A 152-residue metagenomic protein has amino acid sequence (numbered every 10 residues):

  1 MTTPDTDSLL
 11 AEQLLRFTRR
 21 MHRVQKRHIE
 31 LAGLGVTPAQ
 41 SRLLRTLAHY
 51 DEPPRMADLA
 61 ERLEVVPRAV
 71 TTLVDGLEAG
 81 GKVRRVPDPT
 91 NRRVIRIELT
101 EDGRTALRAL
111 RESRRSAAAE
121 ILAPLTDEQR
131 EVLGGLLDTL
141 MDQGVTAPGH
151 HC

Functional and structural regions predicted by a protein language model:
M1-V36, C152: N-terminal leader segment of winged-helix/HTH proteins
D5-Q13, F17, A109-C152: Terminal interaction helix/tail motif
T6, L10, A32, A39 (+3 more regions): N-terminal positioning helix adjacent to the helix-turn-helix/winged-helix DNA-binding module
R19, R23-R27, A79, A123 (+1 more regions): Regular, well-ordered alpha-helical segments
K26-V66, G80, C152: N-terminal helix-turn-helix DNA-binding core of bacterial DNA-binding proteins
T37, T71-T72, T100: Ser/Thr-centric signal marking residues that sit in or immediately flank functional binding/regulatory motifs
M56-A57, R68, D75, I95: Residues within helix-turn-helix
D75-G135: Charged, amphipathic alpha-helical coiled-coil/dimerization segments
